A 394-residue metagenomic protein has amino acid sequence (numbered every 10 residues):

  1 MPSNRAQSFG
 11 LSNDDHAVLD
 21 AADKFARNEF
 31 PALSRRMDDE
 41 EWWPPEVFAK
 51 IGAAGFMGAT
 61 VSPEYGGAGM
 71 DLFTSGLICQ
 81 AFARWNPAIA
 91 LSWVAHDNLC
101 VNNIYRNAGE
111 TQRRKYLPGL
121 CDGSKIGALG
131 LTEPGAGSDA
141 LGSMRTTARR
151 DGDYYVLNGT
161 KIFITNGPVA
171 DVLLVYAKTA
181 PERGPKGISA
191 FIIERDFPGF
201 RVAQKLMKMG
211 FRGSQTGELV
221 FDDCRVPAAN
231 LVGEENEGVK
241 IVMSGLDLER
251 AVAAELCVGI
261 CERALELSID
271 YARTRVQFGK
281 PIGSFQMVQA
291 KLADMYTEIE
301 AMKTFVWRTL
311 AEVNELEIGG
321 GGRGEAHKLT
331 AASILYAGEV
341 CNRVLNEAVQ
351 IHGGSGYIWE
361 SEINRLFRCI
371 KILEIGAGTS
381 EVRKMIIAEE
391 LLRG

Functional and structural regions predicted by a protein language model:
M1-I89, A95, N107-Q112, G119-S124 (+4 more regions): Alpha-helical interface subdomain recognition
G55, C79-A83, A177, I193-P198 (+1 more regions): Short Ser/Thr-interspersed hydrophobic loop/turn segments at strand-loop and sheet-helix junctions that line or gate
M70, D139-G142, N166-D171, G184-G187 (+2 more regions): Short glycine/proline-enriched turns and hinge-like loops at secondary-structure junctions
L120, G135-D139, F163-N166, A180-E182 (+1 more regions): Short Gly/Pro-enriched turn/cap motifs at secondary-structure boundaries
G123-T132: A short, Trp-centered hydrophobic/proline-enriched beta-strand micro-motif
S143-M144, D196-P227: Flexible, small-/acidic-enriched active-site or ligand-binding loops
Y154, N158-V202: A short core secondary-structure module
D222-I241: Long, acidic (Asp/Glu-rich), low-complexity accessory segments flanking structured domains
